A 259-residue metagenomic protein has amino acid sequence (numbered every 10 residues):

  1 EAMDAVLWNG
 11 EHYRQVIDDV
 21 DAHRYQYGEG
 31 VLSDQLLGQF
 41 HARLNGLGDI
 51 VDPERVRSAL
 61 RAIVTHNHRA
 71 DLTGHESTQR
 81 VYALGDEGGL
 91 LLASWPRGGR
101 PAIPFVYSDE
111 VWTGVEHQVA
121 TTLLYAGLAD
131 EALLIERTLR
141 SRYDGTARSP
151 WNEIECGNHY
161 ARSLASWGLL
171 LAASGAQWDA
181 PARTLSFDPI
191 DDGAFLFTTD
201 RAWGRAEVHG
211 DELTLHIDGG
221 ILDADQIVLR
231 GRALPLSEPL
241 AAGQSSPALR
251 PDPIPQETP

Functional and structural regions predicted by a protein language model:
E1-V6, R162-L164: Short, conserved secondary-structure transition motifs
D4-W112, R140, D144-T146: Extended glycan-interaction surfaces of carbohydrate-active proteins
A83-D86, A102-F105, D109-E110, E116-S245 (+1 more regions): Non-catalytic C-terminal accessory modules of carbohydrate-active enzymes
